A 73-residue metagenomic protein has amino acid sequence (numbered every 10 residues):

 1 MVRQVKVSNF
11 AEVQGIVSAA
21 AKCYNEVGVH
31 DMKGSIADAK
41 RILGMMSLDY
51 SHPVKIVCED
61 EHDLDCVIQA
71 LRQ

Functional and structural regions predicted by a protein language model:
M1-V7: Short glycine-/aliphatic-rich beta-strand segments at the starts of folded cytosolic domains
R3, N25-V27, V54: Conserved beta-strand core positions
K6, D31-M32: A generic secondary-structure micro-motif detector that highlights 1-2 residue hydrophobic/ambivalent hotspots embedded
F10-E26, G34-Y50: Amphipathic alpha-helical interaction surfaces in cytosolic regulatory modules
G28-H30, Q73: Conserved short beta-strand edge segments in small beta-sheet-based binding/regulatory domains
M32-G34, E61: Short, ordered loop/turn segments at secondary-structure junctions
M46-Q73: C-terminal structural segments of small proteins and small subunits
